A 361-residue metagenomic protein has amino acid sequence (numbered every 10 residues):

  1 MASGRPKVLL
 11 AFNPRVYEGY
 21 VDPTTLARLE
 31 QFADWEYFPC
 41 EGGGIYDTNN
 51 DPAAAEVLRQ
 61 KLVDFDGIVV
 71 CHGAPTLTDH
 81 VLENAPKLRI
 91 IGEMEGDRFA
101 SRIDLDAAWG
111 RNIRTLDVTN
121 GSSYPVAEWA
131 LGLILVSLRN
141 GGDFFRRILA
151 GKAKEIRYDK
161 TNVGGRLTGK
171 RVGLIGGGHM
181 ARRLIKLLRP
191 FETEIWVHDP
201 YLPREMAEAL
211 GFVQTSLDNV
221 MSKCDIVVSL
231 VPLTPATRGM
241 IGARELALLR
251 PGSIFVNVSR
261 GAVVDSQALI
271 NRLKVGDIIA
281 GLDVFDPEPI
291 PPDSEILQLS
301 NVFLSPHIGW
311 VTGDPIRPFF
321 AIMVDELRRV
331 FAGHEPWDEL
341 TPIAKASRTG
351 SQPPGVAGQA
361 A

Functional and structural regions predicted by a protein language model:
M1-F65, C71, W196, F331 (+1 more regions): N-terminal glycine-/charge-rich "phosphate-binding" loop or analogous flexible N-terminal tail
A2-R5, F12, E18-P23, L116-V126 (+4 more regions): C-terminal helix-to-coil terminal segments
P39, M94-E95, I113-G121, L217-D218 (+2 more regions): Short beta->alpha connector loops at strand-helix junctions that form conserved, small/polar/Pro-enriched
C40-G42, P190-E208: NAD(P)-binding Rossmann-fold cofactor-contacting core
T76-D79, P200-E295: Rossmann-like adenosine-cofactor binding region
R111-R171, R183-K186, P190: Phosphate-binding beta-alpha-beta segment of Rossmann-like dinucleotide-binding domains, i.e., the NAD(P)
G177-G178: Glycine-rich Rossmann-fold phosphate-binding loop(s) that bind the pyrophosphate of adenine dinucleotide cofactors
